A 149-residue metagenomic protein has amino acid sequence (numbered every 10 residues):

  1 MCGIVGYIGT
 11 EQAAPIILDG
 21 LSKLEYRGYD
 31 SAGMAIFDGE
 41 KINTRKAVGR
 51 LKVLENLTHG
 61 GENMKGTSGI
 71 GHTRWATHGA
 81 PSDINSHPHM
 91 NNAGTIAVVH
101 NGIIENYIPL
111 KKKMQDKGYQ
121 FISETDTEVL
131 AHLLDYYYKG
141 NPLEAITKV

Functional and structural regions predicted by a protein language model:
M1-V149: Conserved short alpha-helical segments that host acidic/polar catalytic motifs at enzyme active sites
